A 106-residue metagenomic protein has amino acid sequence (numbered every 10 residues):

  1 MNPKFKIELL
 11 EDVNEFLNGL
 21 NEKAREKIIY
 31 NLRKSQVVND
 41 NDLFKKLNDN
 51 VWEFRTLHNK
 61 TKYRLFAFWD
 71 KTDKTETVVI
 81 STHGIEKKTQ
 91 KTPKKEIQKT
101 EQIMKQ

Functional and structural regions predicted by a protein language model:
M1-K62, K71-V79, E86-Q106: Basic, Lys/Arg-enriched alpha-helical interface segments
